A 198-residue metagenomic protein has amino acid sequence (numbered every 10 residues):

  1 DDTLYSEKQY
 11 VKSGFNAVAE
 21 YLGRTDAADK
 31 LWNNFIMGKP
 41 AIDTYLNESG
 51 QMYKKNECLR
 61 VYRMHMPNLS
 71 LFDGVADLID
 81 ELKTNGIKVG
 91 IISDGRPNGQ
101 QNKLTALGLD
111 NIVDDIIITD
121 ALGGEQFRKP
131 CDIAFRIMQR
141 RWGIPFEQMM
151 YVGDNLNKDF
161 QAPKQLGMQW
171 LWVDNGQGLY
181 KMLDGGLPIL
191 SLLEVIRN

Functional and structural regions predicted by a protein language model:
D2-T3, L156: Conserved Walker B
T3-D77, N98: N-terminal helical cap/lid subdomain that shapes the substrate entry/recognition surface in HAD-like hydrolases
A19, L46-G50, L82, L104 (+1 more regions): Hydrophobic alpha-helix position signal
A76, D80, K88, R96-P97 (+1 more regions): Asp-based, Mg2+/Mn2+-dependent phosphohydrolase catalytic module
S93: Conserved phosphate-coupling serine/threonine residues in phosphotransfer and NTP-handling enzymes
